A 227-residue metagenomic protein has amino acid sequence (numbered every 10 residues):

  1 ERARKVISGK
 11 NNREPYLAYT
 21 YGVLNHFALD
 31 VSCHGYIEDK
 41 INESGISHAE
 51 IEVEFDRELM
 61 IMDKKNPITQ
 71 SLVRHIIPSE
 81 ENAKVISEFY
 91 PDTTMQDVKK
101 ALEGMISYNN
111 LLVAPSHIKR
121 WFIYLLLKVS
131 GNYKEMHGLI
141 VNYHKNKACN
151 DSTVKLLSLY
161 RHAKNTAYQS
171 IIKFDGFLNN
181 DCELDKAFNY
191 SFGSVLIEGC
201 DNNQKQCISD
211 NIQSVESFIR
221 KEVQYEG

Functional and structural regions predicted by a protein language model:
E1-T20, A28-G227: N-terminal leader/auxiliary helical segments
N25: Aromatic-lined, polymer-binding surfaces characteristic of secreted/periplasmic polysaccharide-degrading enzymes
